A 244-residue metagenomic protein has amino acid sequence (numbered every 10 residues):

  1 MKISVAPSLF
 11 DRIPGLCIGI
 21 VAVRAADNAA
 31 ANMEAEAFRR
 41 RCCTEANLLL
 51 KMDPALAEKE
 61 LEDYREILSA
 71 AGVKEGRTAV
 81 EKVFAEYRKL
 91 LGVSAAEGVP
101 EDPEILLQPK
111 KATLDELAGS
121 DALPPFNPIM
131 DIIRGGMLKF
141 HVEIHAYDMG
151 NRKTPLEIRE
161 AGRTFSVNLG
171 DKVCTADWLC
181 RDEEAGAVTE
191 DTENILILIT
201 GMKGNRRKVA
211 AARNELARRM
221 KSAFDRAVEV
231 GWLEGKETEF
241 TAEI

Functional and structural regions predicted by a protein language model:
M1-I244: Charge-biased, low-complexity intrinsically disordered regions
